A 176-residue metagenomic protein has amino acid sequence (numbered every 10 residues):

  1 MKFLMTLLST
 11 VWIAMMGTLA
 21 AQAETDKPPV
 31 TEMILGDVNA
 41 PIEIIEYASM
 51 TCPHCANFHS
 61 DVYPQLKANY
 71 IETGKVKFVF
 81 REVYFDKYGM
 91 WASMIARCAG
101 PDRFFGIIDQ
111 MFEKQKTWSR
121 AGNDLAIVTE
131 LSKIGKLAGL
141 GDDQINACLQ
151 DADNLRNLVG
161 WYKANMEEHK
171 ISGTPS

Functional and structural regions predicted by a protein language model:
K2-D86, V159-K163, E167: Extracytoplasmic thiol/disulfide redox context detector
A23, P175-S176: Short, intrinsically disordered, charge-balanced linker/junction segments flanking boundaries in proteins
Y47-S49, N146, S176: Short beta-strands and strand-loop turn motifs
Y84-G173: Cysteine-centric redox/oxidoreductase cores and disulfide-bonded domains
